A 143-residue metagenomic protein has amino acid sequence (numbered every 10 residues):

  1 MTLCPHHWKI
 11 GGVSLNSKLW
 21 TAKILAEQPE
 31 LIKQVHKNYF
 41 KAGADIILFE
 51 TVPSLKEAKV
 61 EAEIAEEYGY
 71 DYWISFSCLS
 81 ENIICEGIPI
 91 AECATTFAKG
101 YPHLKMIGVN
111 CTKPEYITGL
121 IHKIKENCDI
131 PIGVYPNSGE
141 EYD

Functional and structural regions predicted by a protein language model:
M1-D143: Domain-level signal for soluble alpha/beta catalytic cores
